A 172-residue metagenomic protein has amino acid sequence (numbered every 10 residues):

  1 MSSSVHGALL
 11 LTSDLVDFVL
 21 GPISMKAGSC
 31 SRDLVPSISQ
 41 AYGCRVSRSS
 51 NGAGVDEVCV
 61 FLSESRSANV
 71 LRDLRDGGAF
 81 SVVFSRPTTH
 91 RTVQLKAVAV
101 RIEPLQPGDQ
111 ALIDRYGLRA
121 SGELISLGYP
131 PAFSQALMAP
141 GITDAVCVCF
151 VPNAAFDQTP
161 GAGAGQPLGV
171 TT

Functional and structural regions predicted by a protein language model:
M1-M25: Short, basic/aromatic recognition patches
S2-S4, E103-T172: C-terminal edge-of-domain segments
L15-V16, L71-R72, Q135-P140: A generic local secondary-structure boundary/capping motif
V19-S63: Short beta-strand segments
I23-M25, G78-V82, R91-V100, Q135 (+2 more regions): Generic beta-strand structural signal
G43-R45, R101, A154: A residue-level detector for short acidic-glycine micro-motifs
E64-Y116: Short, structured beta-strand-loop surface elements
